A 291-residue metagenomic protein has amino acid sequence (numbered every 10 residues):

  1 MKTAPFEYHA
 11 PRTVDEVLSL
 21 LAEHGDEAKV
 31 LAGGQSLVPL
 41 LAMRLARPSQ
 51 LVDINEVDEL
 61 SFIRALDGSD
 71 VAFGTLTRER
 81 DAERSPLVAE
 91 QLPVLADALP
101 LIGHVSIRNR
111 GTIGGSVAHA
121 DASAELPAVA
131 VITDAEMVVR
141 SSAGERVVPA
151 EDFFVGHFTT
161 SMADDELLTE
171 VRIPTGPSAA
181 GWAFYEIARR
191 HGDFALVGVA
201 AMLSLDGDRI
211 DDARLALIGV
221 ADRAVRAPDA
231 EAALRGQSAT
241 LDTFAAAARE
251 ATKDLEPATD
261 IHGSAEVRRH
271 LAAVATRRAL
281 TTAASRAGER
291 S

Functional and structural regions predicted by a protein language model:
M1-S291: C-terminal structural segment of proteins
